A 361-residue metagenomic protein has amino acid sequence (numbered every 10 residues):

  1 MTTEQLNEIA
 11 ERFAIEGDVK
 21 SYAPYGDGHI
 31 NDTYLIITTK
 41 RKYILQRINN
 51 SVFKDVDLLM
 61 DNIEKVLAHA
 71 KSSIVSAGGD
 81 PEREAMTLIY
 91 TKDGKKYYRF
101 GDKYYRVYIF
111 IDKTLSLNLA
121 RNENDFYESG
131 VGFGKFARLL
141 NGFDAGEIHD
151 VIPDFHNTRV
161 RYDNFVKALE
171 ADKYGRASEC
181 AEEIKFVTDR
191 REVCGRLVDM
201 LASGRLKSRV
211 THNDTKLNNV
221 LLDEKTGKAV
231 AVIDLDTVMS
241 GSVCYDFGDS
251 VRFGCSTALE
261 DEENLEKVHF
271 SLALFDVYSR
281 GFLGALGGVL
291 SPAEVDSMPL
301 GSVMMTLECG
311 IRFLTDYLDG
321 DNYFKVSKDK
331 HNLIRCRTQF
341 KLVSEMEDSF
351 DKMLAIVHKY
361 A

Functional and structural regions predicted by a protein language model:
M1-Y22: Juxta-kinase regulatory segment immediately upstream of eukaryotic protein kinase catalytic domains
D18-T38: ATP-binding glycine-rich phosphate-binding loop
A23-D27, Q46-R47, K54-D57, T114-Y127 (+5 more regions): ATP-dependent phospho-/nucleotidyl transfer catalytic cores
I37-K42, T226-K228: Active-site beta-strand-loop-beta-strand hairpin of nuclease catalytic cores that positions key catalytic residues
R41-N62, A68-G146: ATP-binding pocket architecture of kinase catalytic cores
I109, G281-S302: Hydrophobic alpha-helical bundle architecture
N218-T257: Catalytic activation segment of kinase domains across protein kinase-like and atypical kinase folds
C244-G288, M304-Y323: Active-site activation/catalytic loop segments of kinase-like enzymes and analogous catalytic loops in related
